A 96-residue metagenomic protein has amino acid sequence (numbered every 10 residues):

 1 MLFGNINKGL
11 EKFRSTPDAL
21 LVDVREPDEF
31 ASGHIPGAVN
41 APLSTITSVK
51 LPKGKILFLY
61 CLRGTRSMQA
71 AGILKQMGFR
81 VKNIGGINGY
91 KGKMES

Functional and structural regions predicted by a protein language model:
M1-L20, P27-I56, T65-S96: Rhodanese-like catalytic fold shared by cysteine-dependent sulfurtransferases and DSP/PTP-type phosphatases
Y60: Short, surface-exposed ligand- or partner-binding patches at beta-edge/loop junctions that are enriched in aromatics
